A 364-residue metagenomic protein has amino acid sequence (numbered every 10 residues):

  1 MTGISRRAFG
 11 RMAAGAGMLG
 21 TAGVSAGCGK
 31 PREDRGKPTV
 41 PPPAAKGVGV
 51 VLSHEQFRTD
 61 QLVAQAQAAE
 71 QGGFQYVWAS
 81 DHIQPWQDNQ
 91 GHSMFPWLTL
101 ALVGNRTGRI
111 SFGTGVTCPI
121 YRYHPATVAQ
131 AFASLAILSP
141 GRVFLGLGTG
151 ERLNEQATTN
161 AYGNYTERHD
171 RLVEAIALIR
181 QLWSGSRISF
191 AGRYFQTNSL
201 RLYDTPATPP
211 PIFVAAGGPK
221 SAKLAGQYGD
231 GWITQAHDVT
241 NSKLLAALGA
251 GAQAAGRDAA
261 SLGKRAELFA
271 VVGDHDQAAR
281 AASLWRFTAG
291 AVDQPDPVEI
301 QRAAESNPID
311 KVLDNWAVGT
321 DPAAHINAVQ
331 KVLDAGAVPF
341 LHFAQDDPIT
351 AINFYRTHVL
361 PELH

Functional and structural regions predicted by a protein language model:
G3-A8, M12-G20, G29-H364: Active-site-adjacent structural elements that line small-molecule/cofactor binding pockets in enzymes
